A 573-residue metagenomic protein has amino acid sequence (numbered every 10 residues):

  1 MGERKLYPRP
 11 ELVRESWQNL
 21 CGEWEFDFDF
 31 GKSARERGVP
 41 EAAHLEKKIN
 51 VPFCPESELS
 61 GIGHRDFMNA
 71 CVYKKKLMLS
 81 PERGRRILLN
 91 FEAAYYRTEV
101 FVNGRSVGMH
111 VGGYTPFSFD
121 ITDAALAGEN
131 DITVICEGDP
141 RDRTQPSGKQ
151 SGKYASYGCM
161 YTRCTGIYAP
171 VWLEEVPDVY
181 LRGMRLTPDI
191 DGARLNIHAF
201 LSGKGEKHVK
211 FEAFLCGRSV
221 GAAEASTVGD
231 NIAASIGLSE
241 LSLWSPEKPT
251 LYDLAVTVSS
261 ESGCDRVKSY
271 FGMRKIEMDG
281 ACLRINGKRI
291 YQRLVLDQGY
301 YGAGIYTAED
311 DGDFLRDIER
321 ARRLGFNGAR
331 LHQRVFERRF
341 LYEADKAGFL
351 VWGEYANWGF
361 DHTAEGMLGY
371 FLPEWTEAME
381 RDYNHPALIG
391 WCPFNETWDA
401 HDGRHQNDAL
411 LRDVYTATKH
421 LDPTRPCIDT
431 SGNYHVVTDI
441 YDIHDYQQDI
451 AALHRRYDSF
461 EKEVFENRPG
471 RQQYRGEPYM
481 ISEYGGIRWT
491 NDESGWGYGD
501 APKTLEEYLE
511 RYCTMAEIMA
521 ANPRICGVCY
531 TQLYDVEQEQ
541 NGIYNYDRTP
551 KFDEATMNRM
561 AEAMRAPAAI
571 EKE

Functional and structural regions predicted by a protein language model:
M1-L59, I135, R141-T144, C216 (+2 more regions): Accessory carbohydrate-binding/adhesion or oligomerization-edge regions at the termini of glycan-active proteins
L6-E11, S16, E25-G31, G63-Y180 (+4 more regions): Accessory beta-strand-rich segments of carbohydrate-active enzymes
P55-L79, R83-F91, Y95-N103, G108-V111 (+9 more regions): Active-site-adjacent substrate/metal-binding segments within catalytic domains of carbohydrate-active enzymes
V100-V102, A193-S226, I232-I236, L254: Beta-strand-rich binding/interaction modules
F119-D123, A234-P249: Signal that preferentially marks extracellular ectodomain short beta-strand elements of beta-sandwich modules
D131-V134, K248-S260: Short, aromatic- and glycine-rich surface loops/edge beta-strands on solvent-exposed regions
E175-G205, E461, M564-E573: Surface beta-strand/loop "capping" patches
H198, R316-E319, G328-F552, T556-R559 (+1 more regions): Substrate-binding/catalytic cleft of secreted carbohydrate-active enzymes, primarily glycoside hydrolases
